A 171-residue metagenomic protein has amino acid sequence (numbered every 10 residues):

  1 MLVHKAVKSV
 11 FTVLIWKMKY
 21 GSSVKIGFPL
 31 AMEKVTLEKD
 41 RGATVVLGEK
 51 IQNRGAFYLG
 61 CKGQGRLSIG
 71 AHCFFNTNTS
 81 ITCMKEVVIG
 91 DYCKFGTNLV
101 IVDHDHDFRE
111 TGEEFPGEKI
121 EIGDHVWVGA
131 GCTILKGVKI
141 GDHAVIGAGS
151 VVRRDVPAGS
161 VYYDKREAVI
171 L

Functional and structural regions predicted by a protein language model:
M1-V102, G123-H125, C132-I134, D142 (+2 more regions): Domain-scale signature associated with acetyltransferase and cell-envelope carbohydrate enzymes
D105-D107: Short, acidic/turn-prone active-site loops that include or flank metal/cofactor- and phosphate-binding residues
T111-G112, T133: Short, glycine/charged-rich beta-strand-loop motifs at protein surfaces that mediate ligand recognition and catalysis
G112-G123: Glycine-rich NAD(P)-binding loop of Rossmann-like domains
K136, R154: Conserved coupling/switch loop of ABC ATPases
H143-V151: A generic "structured core" feature
Y162: Conserved active-site beta-strand element of glycosyltransferases/polysaccharide synthases
